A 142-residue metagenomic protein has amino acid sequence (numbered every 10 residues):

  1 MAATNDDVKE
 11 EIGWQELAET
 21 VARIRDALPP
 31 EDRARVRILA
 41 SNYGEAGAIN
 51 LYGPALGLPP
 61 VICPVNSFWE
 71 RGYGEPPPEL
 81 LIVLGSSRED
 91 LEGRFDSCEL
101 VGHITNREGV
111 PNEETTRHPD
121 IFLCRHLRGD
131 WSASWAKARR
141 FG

Functional and structural regions predicted by a protein language model:
M1-F68: Short periplasmic/luminal acceptor-recognition loop of GT-C membrane glycosyltransferases, typified by
E16-P29, P60-G142: Aromatic/acidic, Gly/Pro-rich catalytic loop(s) in extracytoplasmic/lumenal soluble domains of multi-pass membrane
